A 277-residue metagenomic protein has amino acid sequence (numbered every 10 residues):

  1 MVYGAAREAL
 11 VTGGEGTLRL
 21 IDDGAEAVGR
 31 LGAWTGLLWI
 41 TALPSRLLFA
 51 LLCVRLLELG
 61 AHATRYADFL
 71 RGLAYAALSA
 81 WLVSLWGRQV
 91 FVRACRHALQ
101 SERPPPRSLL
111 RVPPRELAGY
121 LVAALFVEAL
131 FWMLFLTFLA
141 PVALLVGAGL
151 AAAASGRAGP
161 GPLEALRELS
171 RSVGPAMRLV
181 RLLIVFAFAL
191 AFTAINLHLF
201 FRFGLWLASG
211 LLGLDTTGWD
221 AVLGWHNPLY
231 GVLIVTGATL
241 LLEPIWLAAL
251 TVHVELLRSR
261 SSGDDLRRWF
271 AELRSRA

Functional and structural regions predicted by a protein language model:
M1-A277: Hydrophobic alpha-helical membrane segments
